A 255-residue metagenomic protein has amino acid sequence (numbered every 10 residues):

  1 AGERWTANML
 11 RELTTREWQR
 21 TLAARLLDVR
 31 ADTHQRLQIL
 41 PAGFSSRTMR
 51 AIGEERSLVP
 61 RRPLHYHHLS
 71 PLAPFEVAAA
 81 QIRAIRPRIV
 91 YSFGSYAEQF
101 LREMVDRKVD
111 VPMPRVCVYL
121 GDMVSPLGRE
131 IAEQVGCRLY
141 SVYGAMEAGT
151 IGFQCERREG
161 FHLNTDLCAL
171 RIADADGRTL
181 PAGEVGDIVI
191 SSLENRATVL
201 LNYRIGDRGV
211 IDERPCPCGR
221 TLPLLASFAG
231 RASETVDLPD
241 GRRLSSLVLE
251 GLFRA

Functional and structural regions predicted by a protein language model:
A1-S57: Conserved adenylate-forming
P60-A255: Active-site glycine/GP-rich loop and adjacent strand/helix microenvironment that borders small-molecule binding pockets
